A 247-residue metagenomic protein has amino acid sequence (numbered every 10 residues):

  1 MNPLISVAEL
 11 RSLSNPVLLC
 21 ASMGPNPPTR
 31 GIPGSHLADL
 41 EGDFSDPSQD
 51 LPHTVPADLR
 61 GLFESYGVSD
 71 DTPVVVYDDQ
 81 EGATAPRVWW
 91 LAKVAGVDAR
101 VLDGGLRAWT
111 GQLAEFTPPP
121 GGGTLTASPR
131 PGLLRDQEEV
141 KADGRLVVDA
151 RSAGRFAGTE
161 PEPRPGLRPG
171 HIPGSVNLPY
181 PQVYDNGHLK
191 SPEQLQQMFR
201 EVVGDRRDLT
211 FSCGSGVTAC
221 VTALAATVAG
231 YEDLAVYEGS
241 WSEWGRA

Functional and structural regions predicted by a protein language model:
M1-A247: Cytosolic catalytic domains that perform sulfur/thiol-centered chemistry
